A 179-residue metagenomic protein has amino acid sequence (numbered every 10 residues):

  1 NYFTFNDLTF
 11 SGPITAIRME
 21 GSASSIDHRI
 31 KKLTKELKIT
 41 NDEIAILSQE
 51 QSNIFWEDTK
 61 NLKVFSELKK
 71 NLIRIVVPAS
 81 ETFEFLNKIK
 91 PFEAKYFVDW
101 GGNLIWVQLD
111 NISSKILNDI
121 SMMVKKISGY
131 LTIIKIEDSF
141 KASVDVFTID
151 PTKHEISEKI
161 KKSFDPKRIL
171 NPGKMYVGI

Functional and structural regions predicted by a protein language model:
N1-L47: A conserved active-site cap/scaffold subdomain adjacent to cofactor or substrate pockets
E36-I179: Conserved glycine-rich FAD pyrophosphate-binding loop
